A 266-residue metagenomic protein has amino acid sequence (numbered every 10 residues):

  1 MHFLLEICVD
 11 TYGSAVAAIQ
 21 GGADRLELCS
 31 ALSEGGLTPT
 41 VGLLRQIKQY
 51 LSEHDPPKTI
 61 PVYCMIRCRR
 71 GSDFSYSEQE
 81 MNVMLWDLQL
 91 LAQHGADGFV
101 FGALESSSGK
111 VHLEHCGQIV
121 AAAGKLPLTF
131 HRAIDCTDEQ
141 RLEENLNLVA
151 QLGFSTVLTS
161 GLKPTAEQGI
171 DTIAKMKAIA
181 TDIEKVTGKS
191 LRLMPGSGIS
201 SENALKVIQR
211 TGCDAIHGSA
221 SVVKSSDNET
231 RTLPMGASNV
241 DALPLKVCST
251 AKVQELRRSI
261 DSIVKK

Functional and structural regions predicted by a protein language model:
M1-H2, D55-T59, K185-S190: Short helix-terminating capping/connector loops at secondary-structure junctions
M1-L26, A31-T38: N-terminal pre-domain/capping segments
F3-V9, L26-L28, V62-I66, F99-F101 (+4 more regions): Hydrophobic faces of well-ordered beta-strands that scaffold small-molecule active sites in alpha/beta enzyme cores
D10-G21, G71-L90, D135-L152, I173-K177 (+2 more regions): Catalytic cores of alpha/beta
Y12-V16, L32-E53, I60, E78-M81 (+6 more regions): Active-site-adjacent beta->alpha loops and helix N-cap segments on the catalytic face of soluble alpha/beta enzymes
I19-L26, L51-S52, G95-G98, A122-L126 (+4 more regions): Glycine-enriched alpha-helix->loop->beta-strand junction motifs that scaffold or abut catalytic
D24-L37, L90, H94-S108, L152-E167 (+1 more regions): Glycine-rich phosphate-binding active-site loops on the catalytic face of alpha/beta enzymes
R69-R70, F74, G95, I183 (+1 more regions): C-terminal alpha-helical cap/extension of soluble enzyme domains
